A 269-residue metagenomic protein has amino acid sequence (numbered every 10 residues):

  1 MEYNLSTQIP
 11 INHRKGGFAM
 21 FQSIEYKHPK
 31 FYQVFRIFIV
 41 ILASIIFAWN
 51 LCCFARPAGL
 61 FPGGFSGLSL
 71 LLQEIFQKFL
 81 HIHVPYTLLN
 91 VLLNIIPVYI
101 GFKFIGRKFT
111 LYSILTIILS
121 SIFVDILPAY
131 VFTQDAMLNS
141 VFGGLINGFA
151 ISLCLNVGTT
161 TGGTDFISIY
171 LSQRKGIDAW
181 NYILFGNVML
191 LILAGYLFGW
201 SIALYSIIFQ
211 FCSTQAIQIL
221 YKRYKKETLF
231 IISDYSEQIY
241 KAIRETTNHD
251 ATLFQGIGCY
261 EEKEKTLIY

Functional and structural regions predicted by a protein language model:
M1-A19: Short, Lys/Arg-enriched N-terminal segments with co-localized hydrophobic residues within the first ~10-30 amino acids
E2-L5, F21-S236, T246: Core subunits and conserved enzymes of cellular information-processing and envelope-translocation systems across
N12-K15, A48, F254: Generic detection of intrinsically disordered/low-complexity segments and helix-coil linkers/edges
K226-Y269: Non-transmembrane accessory domains of multi-pass membrane transporters/channels
